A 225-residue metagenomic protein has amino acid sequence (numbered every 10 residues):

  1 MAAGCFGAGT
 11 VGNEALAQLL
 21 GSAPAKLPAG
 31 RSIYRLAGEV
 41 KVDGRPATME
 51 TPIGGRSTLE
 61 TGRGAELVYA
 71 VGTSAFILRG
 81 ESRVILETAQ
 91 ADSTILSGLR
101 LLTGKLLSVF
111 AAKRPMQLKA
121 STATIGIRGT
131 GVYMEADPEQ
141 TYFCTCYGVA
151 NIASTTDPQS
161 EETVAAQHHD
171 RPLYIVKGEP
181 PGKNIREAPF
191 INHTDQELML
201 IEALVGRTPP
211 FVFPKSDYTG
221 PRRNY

Functional and structural regions predicted by a protein language model:
M1-G7: N-terminal export leaders
A2, G12-T58, G62, E66 (+2 more regions): Flexible, surface-exposed loop/linker segments and immediately adjacent secondary-structure boundaries
